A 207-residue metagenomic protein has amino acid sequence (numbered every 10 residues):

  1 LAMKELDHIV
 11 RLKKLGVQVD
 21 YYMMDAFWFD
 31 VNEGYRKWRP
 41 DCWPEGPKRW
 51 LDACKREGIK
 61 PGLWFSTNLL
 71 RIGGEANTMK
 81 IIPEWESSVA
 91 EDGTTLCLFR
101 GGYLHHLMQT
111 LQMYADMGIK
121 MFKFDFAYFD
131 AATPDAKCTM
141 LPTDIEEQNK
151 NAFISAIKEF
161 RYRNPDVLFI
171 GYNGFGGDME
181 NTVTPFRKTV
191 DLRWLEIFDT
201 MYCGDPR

Functional and structural regions predicted by a protein language model:
L1-Q112, I119-P142: Aromatic-lined carbohydrate-binding/catalytic grooves of carbohydrate-active enzymes
P47-C54, I59, D144-V167: Alpha-helix-loop-beta-strand connector modules within alpha/beta enzyme cores
L70-H105, Q109, K150-R207: Glycan-recognition surfaces
